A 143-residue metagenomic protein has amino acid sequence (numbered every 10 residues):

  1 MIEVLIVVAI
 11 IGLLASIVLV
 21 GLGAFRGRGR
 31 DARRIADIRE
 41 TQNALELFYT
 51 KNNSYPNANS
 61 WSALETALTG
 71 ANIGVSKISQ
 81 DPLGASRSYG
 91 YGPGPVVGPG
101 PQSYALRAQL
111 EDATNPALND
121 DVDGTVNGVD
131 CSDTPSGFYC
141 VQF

Functional and structural regions predicted by a protein language model:
M1-L22: N-terminal single-pass transmembrane signal-anchor helix
I2-A9, A71-S76, G94, A108 (+4 more regions): Residue-level marker of intrinsically disordered, low-complexity segments enriched for small/polar residues
E3, D37-R39, L45, I78-D81: Alpha-helical interaction segments
A9, V20-G23, T41, I78-D81: Compositionally biased, intrinsically disordered low-complexity segments
S16, G23, G27-A67: Conserved hydrophobic/amphipathic alpha-helical signal-anchor segments
D31, D37, D81, D112 (+1 more regions): Acidic side chains
E46-D112: Extracellular/periplasmic head regions of type IV pilus-like filament subunits
P99-F143: Short, surface-exposed interaction loops/tails
